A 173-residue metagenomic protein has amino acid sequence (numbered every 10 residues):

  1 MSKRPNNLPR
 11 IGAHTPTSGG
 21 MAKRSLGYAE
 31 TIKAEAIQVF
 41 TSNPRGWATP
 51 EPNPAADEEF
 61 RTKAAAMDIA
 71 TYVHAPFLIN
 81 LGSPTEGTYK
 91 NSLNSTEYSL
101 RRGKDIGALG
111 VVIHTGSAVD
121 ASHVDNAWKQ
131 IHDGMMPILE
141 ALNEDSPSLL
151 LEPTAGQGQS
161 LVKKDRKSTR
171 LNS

Functional and structural regions predicted by a protein language model:
M1-A75, I79-Y98: N-terminal pre-domain/capping segments
A29, L171-S173: Long, leucine- and charge-enriched amphipathic alpha-helices that form heptad-repeat coiled-coil/leucine-zipper-like
A65, L81-R170: Active-site acidic/histidine proton-transfer and metal-coordination neighborhood in alpha/beta enzyme cores
V73, K163, S173: Single, functionally critical "micro-switch" positions that shape active/binding sites and transmembrane helices
